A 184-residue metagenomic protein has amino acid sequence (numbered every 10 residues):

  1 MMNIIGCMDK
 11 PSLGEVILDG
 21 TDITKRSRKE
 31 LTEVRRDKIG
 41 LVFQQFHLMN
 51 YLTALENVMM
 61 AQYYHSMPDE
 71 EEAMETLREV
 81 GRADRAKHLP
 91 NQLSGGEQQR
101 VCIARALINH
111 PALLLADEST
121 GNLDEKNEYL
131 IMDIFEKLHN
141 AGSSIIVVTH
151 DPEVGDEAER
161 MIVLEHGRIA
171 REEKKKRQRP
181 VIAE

Functional and structural regions predicted by a protein language model:
M1-M161: ABC family nucleotide-binding domain
E165: A cytosolic small-molecule/anion-sensing beta-strand core signal
R168-E184: Conserved beta-strand-loop-alpha-helix hinge in the C-terminal portion of ABC ATPase nucleotide-binding domains
